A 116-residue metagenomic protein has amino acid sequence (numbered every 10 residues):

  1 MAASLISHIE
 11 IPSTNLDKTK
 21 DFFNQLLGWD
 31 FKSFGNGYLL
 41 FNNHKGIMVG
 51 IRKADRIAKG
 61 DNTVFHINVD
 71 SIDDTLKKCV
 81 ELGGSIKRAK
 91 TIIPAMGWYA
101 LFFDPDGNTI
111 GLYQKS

Functional and structural regions predicted by a protein language model:
M1-K20, T63-F65, K115-S116: N-terminal beta-strand motif that seeds the catalytic metal site of vicinal oxygen chelate
A2, I11, K77, L82-S116: Vicinal oxygen chelate
E10-M48: Core segments of cupin and vicinal oxygen chelate
G35-Y38, K59-D61, I93-W98: Short acidic/glycine-enriched loop/turn segments that link adjacent beta-strands
N42-N43, R52-D61, N68, P105: Conserved, structured core segments of small domains
G46-G50, G107-I110: Short, charged/polar, Gly/Pro-enriched secondary-structure boundary elements
D61-I86: Mid-chain, well-packed structural core segment of small domains
